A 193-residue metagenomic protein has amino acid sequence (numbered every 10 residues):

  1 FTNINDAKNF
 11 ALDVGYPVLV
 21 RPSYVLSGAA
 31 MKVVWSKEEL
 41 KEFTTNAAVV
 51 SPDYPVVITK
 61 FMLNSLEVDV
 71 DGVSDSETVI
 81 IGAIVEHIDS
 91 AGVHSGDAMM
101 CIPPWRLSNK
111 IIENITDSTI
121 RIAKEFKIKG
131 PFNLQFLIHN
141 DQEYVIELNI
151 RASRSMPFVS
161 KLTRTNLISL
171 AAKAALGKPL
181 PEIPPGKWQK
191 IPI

Functional and structural regions predicted by a protein language model:
F1-M31: A conserved helix-loop-beta module that forms one wall/lid of the active-site cleft in ATP-utilizing catalytic domains
V14-P17, L26-S27, V33-I193: ATP-dependent carboxylate activation and anion-phosphoryl transfer catalytic cores that bind Mg-ATP to form
